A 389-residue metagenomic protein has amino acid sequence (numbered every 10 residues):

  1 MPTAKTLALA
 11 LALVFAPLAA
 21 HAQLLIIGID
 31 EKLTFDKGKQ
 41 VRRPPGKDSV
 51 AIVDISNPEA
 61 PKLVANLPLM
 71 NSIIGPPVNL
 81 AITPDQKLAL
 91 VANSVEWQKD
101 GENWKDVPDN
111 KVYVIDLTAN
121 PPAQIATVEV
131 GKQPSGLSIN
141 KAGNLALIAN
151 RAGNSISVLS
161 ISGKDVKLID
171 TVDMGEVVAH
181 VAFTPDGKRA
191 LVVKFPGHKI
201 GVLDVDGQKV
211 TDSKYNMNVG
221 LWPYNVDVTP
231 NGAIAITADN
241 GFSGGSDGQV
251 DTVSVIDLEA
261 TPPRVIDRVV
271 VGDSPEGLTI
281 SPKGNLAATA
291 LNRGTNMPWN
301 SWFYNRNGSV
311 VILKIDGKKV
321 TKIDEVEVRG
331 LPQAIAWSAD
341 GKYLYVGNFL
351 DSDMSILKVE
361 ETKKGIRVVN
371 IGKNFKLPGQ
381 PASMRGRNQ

Functional and structural regions predicted by a protein language model:
M1-A8: Bacterial N-terminal signal peptides that target proteins for export
L9-A10, A20: Cleavable N-terminal signal peptides
F15-P17: N-terminal signal peptide c-region/cleavage motif recognized by signal peptidases
H21-Q389: Predominantly soluble domains enriched in secretory-pathway, periplasmic, or organellar proteins
